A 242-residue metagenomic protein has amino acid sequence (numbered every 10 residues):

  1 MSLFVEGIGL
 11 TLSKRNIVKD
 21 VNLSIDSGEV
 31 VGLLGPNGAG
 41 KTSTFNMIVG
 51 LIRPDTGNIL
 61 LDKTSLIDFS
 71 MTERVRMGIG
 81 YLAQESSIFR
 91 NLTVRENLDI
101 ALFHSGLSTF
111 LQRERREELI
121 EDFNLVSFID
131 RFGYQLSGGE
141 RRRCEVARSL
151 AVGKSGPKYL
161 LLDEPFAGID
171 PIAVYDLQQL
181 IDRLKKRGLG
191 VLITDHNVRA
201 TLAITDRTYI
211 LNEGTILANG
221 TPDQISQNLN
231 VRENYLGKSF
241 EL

Functional and structural regions predicted by a protein language model:
S2-F4, I8-L242: Glycine-rich phosphate-binding loops of nucleotide-dependent enzymes
